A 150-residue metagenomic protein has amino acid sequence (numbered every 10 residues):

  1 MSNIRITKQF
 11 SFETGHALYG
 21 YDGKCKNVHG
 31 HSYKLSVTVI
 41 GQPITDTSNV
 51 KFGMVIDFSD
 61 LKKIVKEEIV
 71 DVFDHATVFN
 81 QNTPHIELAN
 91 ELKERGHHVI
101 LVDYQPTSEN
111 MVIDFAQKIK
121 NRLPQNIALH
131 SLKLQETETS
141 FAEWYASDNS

Functional and structural regions predicted by a protein language model:
M1-S150: Charge-rich, low-complexity N-terminal segments
